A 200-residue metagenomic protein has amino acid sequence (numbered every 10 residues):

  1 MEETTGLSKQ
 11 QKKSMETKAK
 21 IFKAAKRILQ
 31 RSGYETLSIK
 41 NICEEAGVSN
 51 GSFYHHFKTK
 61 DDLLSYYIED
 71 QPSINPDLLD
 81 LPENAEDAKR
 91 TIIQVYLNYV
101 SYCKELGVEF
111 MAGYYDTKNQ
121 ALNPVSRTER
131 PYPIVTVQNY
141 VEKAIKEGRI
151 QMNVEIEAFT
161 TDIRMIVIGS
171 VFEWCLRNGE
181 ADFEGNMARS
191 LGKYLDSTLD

Functional and structural regions predicted by a protein language model:
M1-E16: N-terminal intrinsically disordered/low-complexity leader segments
M1-T5, I93-Q94, N98-S101, V135 (+3 more regions): C-terminal peripheral helix-coil segments that are non-catalytic and often amphipathic
S14-A25, I42, Y67-Q71, N75 (+1 more regions): Generic hydrophobic, amphipathic alpha-helix propensity
K20, I28-D62, Y66: Helix-turn-helix
E35, I150-Q151: Conserved hydrophobic residue
Y66, D80-E105, T160-I163, E184: Hydrophobic alpha-helical connector segments
S73-P76, A121-R149, E157-T161, M165 (+1 more regions): Amphipathic alpha-helical packing segments from all-alpha helical-bundle domains
V100-P124, E173-L176: Amphipathic alpha-helical segments used for helix-helix packing
